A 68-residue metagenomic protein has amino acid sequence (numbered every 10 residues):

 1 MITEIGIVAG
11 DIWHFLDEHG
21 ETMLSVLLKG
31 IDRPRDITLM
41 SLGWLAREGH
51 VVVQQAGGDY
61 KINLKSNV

Functional and structural regions predicted by a protein language model:
I2-A9, M23, V53-V68: Short, cationic-aromatic polyanion-contact patches
E4-G30: Short amphipathic alpha-helical interface segments
L16, G43-L45, Q54-A56: A generic structural signal for short, solvent-exposed coil/turn residues that cap or connect secondary-structure
D17, L45, N63-N67: Non-catalytic effector/regulatory segments
L27, L39, A56-G57: Short loop/turn and capping residues at structural boundaries
R33-W44: Short amphipathic alpha-helical interaction segments
G49: Glycine-centered, phosphate/nucleic-acid-interacting loop/turn motifs that mediate DNA/RNA or nucleotide
